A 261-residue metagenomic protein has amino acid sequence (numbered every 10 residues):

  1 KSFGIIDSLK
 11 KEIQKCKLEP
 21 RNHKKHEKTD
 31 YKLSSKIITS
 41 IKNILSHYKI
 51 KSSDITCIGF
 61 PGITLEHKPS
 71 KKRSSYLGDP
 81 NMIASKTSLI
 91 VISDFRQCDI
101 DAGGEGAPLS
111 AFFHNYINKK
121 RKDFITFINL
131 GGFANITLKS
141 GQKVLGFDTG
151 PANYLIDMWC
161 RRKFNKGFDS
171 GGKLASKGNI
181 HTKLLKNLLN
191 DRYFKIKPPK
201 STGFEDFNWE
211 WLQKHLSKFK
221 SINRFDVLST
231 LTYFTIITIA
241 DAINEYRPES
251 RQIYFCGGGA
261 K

Functional and structural regions predicted by a protein language model:
K1-E27, K143-V144: Short glycine-rich, Thr/Ser-proximal phosphate-binding strand/loop in the N-terminal lobe of ATP-dependent enzymes
K1-F3, Q142-I236, A240, S250: Conserved ATP-utilizing enzyme core subdomain
C16-T29, K166-G172, I222: Short glycine/proline- and acidic residue-enriched helix-loop micro-motifs that form flexible lids or anion-recognition
K24-P80: Short beta-strand-loop/turn "lid" adjacent to the catalytic site in phosphate-handling enzymes
K51-D54, R121-D123, R247-R251: Short helix-loop-beta connector
K68, L184, E245, G259-K261: Short glycine/threonine-rich loop-to-helix capping motif typified by GTGT followed within a few residues by an Asp-Pro
P69-S74, S85-G167: Phosphate-binding/catalytic loop of phosphoryl-transfer enzymes
S250-K261: Glycine-rich phosphate-binding loops at beta-strand->alpha-helix junctions
